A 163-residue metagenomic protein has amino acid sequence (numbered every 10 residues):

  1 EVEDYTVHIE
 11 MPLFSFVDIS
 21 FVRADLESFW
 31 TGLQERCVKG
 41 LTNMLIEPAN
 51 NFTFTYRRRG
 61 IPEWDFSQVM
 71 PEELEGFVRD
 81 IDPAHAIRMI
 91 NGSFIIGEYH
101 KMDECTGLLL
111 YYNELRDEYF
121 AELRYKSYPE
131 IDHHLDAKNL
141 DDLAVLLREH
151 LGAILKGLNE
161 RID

Functional and structural regions predicted by a protein language model:
E1-G32, K101-V145: Intrinsically disordered, low-complexity regulatory segments enriched in Ser/Thr/Pro and charged residues
I19-I61, K126-D163: Mixed-charge, Lys/Arg-enriched low-complexity segments
G40-C105: Negatively charged, low-complexity tracts enriched in Asp/Glu with abundant Ser/Thr
